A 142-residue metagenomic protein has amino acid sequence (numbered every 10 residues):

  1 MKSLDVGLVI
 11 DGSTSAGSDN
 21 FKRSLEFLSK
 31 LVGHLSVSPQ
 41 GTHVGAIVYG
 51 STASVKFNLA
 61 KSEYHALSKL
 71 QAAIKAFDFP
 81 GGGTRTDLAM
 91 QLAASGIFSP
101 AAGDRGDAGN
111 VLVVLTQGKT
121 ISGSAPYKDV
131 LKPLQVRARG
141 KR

Functional and structural regions predicted by a protein language model:
M1-E63, V111-L115: Von Willebrand factor
M1-K2, S38-Q40, D104-A108, P133-R137: Extracellular/periplasmic catalytic domains that process cell-envelope and extracellular macromolecules
A16-S18, K30-H34, A94-A101, S124-L131: Eukaryotic intrinsically disordered and solvent-exposed regulatory patches
L25-L28, I74, L131: A generic alpha-helix structural signal
V32-L35, K69-A73, R137-G140: Glycine-rich loops and low-complexity Gly/Arg-rich segments that provide flexible linkers or classic glycine-based
T52-N110, T120-P126: Von Willebrand factor
G118-R142: VWA/integrin I-like adhesion module and closely mimicked acidic/polar interface patches used
